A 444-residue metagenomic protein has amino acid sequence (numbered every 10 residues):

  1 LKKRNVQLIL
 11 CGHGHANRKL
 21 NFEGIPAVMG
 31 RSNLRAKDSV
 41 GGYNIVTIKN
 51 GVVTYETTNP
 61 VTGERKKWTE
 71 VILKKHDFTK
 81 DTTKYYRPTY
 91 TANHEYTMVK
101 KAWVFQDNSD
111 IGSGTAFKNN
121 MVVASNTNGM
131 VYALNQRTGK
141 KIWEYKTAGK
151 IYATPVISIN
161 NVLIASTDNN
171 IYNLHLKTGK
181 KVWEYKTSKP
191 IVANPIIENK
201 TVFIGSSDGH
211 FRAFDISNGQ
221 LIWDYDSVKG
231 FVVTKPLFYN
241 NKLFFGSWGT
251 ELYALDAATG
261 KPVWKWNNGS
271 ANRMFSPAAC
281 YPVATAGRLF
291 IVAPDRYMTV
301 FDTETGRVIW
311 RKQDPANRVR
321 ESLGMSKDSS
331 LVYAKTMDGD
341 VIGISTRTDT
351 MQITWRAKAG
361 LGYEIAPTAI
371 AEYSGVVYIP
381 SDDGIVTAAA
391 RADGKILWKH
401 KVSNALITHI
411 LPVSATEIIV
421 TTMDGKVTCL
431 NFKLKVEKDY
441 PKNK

Functional and structural regions predicted by a protein language model:
L1-T47: Conserved beta-sheet core of the metallophosphoesterase superfamily
T47-D110, A116, Y440, K444: A short C-terminal boundary segment appended to hydrolase-like catalytic domains
E95-A116, W143-S158, W183-E198, S207 (+7 more regions): Extracytoplasmic beta-rich repeat domains
N126-T127, S166-T167, S206-S207, S247-W248 (+4 more regions): Structural signature of WD-repeat beta-propellers
N135-G139, H175-G179, D215-G219, D256-G260 (+4 more regions): Short loop/turn segments that connect beta-strands within beta-propeller blades
D340, L361-T387: Loop/turn-rich, solvent-exposed surfaces of beta-rich toroidal or solenoidal domains
